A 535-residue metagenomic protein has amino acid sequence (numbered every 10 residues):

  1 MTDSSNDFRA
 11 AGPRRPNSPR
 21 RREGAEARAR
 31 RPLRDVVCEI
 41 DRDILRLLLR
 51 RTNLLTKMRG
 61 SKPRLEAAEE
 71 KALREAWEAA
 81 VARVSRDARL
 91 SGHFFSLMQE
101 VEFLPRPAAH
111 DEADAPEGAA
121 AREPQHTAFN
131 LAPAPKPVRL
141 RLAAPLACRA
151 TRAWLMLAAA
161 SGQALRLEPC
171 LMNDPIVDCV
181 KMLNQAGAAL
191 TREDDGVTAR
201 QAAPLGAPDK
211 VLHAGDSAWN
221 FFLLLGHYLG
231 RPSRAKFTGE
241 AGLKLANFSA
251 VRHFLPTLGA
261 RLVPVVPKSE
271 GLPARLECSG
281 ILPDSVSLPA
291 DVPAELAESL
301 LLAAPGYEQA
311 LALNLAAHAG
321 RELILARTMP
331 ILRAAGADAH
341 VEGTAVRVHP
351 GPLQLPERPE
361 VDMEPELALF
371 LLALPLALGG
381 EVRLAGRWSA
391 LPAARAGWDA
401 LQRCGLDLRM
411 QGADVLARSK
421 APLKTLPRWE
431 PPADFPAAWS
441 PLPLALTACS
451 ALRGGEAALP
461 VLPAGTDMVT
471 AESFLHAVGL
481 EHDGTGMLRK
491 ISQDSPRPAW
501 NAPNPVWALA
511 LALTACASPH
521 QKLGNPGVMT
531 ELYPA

Functional and structural regions predicted by a protein language model:
T2-P116: Extended, charge-rich alpha-helical interface modules
C38, L49, E75, A79-V84 (+1 more regions): Short, structured segments at the rim of ligand-binding sites
